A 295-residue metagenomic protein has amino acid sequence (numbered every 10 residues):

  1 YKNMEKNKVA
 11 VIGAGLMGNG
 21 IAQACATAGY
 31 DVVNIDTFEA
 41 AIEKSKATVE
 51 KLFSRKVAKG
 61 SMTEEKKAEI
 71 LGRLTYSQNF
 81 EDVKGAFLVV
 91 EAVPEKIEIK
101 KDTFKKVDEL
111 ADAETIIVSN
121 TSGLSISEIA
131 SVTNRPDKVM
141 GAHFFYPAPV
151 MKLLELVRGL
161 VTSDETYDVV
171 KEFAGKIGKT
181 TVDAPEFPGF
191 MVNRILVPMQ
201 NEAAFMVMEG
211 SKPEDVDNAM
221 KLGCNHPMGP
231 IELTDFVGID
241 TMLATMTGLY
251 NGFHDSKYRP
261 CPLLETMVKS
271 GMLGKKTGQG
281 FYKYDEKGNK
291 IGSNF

Functional and structural regions predicted by a protein language model:
K2-E5, A28-V33, D168, G175-E186 (+2 more regions): NAD(P)-dependent Rossmann-like dehydrogenase/reductase catalytic/cofactor-binding core
K2-R55: NAD(P)+-binding Rossmann beta1-loop-alpha1 motif at the extreme N-terminus of oxidoreductases
I12, I35, S77, A92 (+2 more regions): Structural motif
F38, T63, S163, S211-D215: Helix N-cap / loop-to-helix initiation motif
R55-I116, G123-L124: Rossmann-like NAD(P)-binding element
I116-P185, F190-R194: Rossmann-fold dinucleotide-binding core
